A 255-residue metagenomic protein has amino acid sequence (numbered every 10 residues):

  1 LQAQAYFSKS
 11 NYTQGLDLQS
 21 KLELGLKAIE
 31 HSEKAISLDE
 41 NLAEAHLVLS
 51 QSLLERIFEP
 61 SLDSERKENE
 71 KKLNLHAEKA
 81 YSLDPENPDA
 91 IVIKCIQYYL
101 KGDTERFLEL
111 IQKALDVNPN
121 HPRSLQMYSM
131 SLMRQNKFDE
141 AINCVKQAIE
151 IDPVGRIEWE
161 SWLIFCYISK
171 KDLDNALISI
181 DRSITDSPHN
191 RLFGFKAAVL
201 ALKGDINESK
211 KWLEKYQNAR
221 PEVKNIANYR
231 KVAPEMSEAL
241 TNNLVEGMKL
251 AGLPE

Functional and structural regions predicted by a protein language model:
L1-G155, W159-Y167, D172-N175, S179-S183 (+1 more regions): Acidic, proline/glycine-rich low-complexity intrinsically disordered segments
S131, R191-G194, A198-V199, L244 (+1 more regions): Short, Φ-rich (hydrophobic/aromatic) sequence segments
K146, K210-L213, V245: Residue-level detector of alpha-helical secondary structure
I184-S209: Repeat-solenoid scaffold signature
A201-K224: TPR/TPR-like (Sel1-like) alpha-helical repeat modules
N225-E255: Terminal, low-structured helical/coil segments at or just beyond the last alpha-helical repeat
